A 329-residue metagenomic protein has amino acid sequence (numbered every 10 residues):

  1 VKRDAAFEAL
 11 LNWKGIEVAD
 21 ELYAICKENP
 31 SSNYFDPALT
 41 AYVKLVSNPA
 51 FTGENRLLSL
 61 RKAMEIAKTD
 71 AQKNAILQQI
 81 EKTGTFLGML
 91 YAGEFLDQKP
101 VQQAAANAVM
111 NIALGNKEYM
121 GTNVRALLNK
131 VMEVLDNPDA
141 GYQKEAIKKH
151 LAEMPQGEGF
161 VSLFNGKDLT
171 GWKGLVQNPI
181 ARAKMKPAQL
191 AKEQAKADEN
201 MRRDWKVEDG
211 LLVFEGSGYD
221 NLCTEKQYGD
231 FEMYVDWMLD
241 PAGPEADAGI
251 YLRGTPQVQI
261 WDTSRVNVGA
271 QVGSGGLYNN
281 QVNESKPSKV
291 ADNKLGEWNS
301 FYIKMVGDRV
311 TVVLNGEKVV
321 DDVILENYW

Functional and structural regions predicted by a protein language model:
V1-G15, A24, N33-A50, K62-E65 (+5 more regions): Structural detector for internal amphipathic alpha-helices that build alpha-solenoid repeat scaffolds
E17, F51-R56: Helix-turn-helix repeat elements of alpha-solenoid scaffolds
V18, Q72, G88, G159-F160 (+1 more regions): Cysteine-rich, disulfide-stabilized extracellular repeat modules
A19-L22, M89, V124: Solenoid-repeat scaffolds in large eukaryotic assemblies
N55-L60, N123-V131: HEAT/HEAT-like alpha-solenoid repeats
E133, Y142-W329: Carbohydrate-interacting regions of secretory-pathway proteins
